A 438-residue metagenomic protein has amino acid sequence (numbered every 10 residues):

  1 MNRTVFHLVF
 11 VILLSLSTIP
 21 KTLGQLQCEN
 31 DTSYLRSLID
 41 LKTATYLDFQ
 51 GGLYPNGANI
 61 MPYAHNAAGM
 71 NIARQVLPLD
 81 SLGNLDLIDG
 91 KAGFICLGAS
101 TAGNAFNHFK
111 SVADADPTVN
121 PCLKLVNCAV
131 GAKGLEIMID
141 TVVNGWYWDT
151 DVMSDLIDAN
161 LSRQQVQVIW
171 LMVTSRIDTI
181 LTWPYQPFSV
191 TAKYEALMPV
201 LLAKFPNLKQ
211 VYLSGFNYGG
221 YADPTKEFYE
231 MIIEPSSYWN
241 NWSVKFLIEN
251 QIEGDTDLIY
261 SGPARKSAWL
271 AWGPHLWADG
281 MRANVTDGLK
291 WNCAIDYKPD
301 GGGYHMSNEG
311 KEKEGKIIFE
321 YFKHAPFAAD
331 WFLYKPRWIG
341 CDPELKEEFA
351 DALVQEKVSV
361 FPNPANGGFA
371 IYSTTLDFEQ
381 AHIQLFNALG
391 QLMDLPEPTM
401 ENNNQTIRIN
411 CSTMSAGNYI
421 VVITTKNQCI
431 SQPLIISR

Functional and structural regions predicted by a protein language model:
M1-Q25, C429: Bacterial Sec-dependent N-terminal signal peptides
S15, T22-C96, T101-F109, Y334-E344: N-terminal secretory targeting modules
G52-Y63, I88-Y185: Conserved SGNH/GDSL esterase-like catalytic core that processes O-acyl groups on lipids and polysaccharides
N71-G83, V142-L161, S189-P199, N250 (+1 more regions): A Trp-anchored, charged/polar loop motif used as the substrate-binding/catalytic surface of acyl/ester-handling
I180-V190, G302-H305: The substrate-binding groove and active-site-proximal loops of carbohydrate-active enzymes, especially glycoside
Y218-L345: Catalytic His-Asp segment of secreted/periplasmic serine-dependent ester chemistry enzymes
D351-R438: C-terminal outer-membrane/trafficking sorting elements
